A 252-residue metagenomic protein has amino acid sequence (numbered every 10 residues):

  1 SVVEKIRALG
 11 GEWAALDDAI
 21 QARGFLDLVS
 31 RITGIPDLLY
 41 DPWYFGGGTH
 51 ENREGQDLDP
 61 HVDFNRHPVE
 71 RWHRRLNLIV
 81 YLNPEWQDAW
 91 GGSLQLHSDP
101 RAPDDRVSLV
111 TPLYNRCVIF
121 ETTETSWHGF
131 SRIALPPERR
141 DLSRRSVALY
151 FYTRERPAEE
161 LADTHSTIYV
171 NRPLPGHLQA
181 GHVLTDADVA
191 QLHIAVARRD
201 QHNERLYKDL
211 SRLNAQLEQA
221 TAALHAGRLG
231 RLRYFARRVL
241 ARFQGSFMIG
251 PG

Functional and structural regions predicted by a protein language model:
S1-I32: Non-heme Fe(II)/2-oxoglutarate
G11, I32-T33, D59-R66: Short acidic (Asp/Glu) patches
P36-G46, W90: A short coil-to-beta-strand element that immediately follows conserved catalytic motifs
F45-L58: Beta-rich nucleic-acid/ligand-interaction surfaces
G48, N77, S146: Amphipathic alpha-helical recognition patches that constitute DNA-binding helices
G55-Q56, D63-R74, N83-L224: Catalytic core of Fe(II)/2-oxoglutarate
S211-G252: Helical coiled-coil/dimerization "stalks" and their immediately adjacent regulatory linkers at helix->disorder
